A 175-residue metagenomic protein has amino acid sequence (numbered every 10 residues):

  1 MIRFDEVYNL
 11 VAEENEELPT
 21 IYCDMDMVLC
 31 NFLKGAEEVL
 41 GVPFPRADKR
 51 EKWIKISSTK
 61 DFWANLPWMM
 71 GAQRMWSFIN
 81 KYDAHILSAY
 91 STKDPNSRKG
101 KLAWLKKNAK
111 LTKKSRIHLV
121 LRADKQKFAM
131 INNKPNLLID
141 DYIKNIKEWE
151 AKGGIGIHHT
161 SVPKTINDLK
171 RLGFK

Functional and structural regions predicted by a protein language model:
M1-P19, W68-R74, F78, A84-I86 (+2 more regions): Charge-dense, intrinsically disordered terminal/linker segments
V11-K60, A151, S161: Active-site neighborhood of HAD-like aspartate-dependent phosphohydrolases
T20, H118-I146: Conserved Lys-Pro-Asp/Glu-containing loop-to-beta segment of HAD-superfamily phosphomonoesterases, centered on
L29-L33, E38, A84, K93-S97 (+3 more regions): Short catalytic/ligand-binding loop motif for oxyanion handling, primarily in non-cytosolic enzymes, centered on
D48, S58-I86, D94-K99: Short, acidic loop-to-helix structural element flanking the phosphoryl-transfer center in phosphate-processing enzymes
L87-D94, R98, L102, K106-K127: A short, structured active-site edge motif that brings together acidic residues
K134-R171: Acidic, Mg2+-coordinating phosphoryl-transfer loop and its flanking beta/alpha structural elements, shared across
